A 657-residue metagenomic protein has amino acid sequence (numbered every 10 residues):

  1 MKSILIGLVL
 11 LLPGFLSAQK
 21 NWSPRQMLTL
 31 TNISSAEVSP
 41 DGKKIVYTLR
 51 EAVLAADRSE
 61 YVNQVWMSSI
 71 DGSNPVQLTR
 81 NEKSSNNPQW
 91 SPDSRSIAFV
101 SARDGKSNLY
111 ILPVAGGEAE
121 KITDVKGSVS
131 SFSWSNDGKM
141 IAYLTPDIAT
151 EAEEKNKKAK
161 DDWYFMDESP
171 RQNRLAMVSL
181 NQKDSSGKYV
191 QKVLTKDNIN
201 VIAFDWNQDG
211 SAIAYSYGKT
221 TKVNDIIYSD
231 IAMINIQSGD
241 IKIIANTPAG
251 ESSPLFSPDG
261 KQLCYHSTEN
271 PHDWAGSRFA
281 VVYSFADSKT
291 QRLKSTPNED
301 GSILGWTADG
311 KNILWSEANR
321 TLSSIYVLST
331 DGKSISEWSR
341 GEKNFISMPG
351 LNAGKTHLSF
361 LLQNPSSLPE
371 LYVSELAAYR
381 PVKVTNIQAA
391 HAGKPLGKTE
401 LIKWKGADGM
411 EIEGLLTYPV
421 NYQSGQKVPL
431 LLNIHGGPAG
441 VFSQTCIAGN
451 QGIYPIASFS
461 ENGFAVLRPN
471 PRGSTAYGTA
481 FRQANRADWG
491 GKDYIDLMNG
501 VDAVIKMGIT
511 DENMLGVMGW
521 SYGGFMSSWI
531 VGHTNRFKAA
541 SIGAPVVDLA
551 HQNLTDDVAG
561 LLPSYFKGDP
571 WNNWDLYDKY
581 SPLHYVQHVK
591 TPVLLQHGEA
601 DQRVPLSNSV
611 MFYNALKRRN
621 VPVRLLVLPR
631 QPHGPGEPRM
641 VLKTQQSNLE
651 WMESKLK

Functional and structural regions predicted by a protein language model:
M1-W22: Bacterial Sec-dependent N-terminal signal peptides
Q19-T31, G187-T195: A short helix->beta-strand "capping" segment at the edge of beta-propeller domains
N32, L49-Q64, T79-N86, A98-Y110 (+13 more regions): A flexible loop/linker signature enriched in serine peptidases of the S9 family
E37, Q89, S133, D205 (+3 more regions): Conserved beta-strand position repeated across blades of beta-propeller domains
P40-D41, P92-D93, N136-D137, Q208-D209 (+3 more regions): Residue-level detector of Asp-centered blade-edge/turn motifs that repeat once per structural unit in beta-propeller
G42-I45, I97-A98, G138-I141, I213 (+3 more regions): Hydrophobic beta-strand positions that form the internal "hydrophobic ladder" of WD40/Gbeta-like beta-propeller blades
S69-S73, P113-G117, L180-D184, N235-G239 (+3 more regions): Short loop/turn segments that connect beta-strands within beta-propeller blades
S347-K657: Serine-hydrolase catalytic core recognition
